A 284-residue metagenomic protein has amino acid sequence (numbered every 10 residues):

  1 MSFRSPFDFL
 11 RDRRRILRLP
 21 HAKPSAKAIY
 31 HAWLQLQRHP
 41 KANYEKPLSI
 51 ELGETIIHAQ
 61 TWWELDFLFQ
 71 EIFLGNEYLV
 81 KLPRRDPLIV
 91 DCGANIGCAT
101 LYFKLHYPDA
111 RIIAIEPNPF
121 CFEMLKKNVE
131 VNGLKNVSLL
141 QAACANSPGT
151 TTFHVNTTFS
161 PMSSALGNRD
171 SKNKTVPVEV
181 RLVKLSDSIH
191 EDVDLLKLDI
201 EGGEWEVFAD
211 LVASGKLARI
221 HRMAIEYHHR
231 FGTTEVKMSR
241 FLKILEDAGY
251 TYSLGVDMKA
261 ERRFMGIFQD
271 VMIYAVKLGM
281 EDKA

Functional and structural regions predicted by a protein language model:
M1-A284: Phosphate/nucleotide-binding beta-alpha loop and adjacent structural elements of enzyme active sites
